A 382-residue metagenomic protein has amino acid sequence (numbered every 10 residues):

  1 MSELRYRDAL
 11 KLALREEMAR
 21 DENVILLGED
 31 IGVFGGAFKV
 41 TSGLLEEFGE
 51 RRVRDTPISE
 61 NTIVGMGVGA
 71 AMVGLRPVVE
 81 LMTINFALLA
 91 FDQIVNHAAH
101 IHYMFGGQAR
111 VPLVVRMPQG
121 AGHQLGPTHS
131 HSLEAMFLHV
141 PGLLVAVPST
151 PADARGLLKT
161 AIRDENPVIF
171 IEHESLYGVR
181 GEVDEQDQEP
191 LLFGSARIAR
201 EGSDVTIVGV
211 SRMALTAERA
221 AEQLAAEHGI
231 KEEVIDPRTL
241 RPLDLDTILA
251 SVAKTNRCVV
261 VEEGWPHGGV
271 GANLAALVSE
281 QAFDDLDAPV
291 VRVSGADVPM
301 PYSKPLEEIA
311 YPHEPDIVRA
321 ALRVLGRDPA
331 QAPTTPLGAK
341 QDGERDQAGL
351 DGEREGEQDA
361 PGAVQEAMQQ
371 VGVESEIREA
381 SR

Functional and structural regions predicted by a protein language model:
M1-P167, T335-P336, V364-R382: Thiamine diphosphate
I31, F38-E47, A109-V114, G122-Q124 (+3 more regions): Thiamine diphosphate
F170: Non-catalytic, usually N-terminal nucleic-acid engagement modules in DNA/RNA processing proteins
